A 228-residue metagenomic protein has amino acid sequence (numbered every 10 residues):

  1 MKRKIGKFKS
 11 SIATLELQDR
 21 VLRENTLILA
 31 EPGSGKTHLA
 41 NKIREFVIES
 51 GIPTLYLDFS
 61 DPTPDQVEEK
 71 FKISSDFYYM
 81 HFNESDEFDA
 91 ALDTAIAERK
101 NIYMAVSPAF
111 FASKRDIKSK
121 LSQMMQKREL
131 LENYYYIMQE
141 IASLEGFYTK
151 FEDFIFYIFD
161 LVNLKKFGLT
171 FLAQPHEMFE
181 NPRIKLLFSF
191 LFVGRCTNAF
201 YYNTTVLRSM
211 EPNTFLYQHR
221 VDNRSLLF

Functional and structural regions predicted by a protein language model:
M1-A30, I43-E45, K150-E152, T170 (+5 more regions): Basic- and hydrophobic-enriched, low-structure N-terminal and domain-boundary segments that flank ATP-binding catalytic
T26-S34, A40-R44, P108-V206: Conserved P-loop NTPase motor cores
S34-H81: Walker A/P-loop NTP-binding active-site region of P-loop NTPases, recognizing the glycine-rich GxxxxGKT/S
D61-V67, F88, S113, A199-Y202: Short, charged/polar "capping" segments at the starts of alpha-helices and the immediately preceding loops
D89-I96, Q123-R128: Conserved alpha-helical scaffold flanking the Walker A/P-loop in AAA+ ATPase domains
A91-I117: Conserved P-loop NTPase mechanochemical-coupling segment
N101, N133, M210-F215: Glycine-centered loop/turn motifs
